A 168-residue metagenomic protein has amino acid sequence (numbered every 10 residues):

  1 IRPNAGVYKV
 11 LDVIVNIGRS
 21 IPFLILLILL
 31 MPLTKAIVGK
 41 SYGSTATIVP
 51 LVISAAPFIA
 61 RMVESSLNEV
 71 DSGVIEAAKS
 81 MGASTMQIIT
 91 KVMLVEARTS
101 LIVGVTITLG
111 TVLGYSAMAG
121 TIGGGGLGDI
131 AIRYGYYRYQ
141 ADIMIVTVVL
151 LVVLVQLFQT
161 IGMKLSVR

Functional and structural regions predicted by a protein language model:
I1-D12: Transmembrane-helix boundary motif in ABC transporter permease subunits
R19, F23, L27-F58, I143-V148: Loop-to-helix entry region at the N-terminal start of transmembrane alpha-helices in multi-pass membrane transporters
T45-V49, I53-I75, V105-L109, L113-A117 (+1 more regions): Membrane-embedded alpha-helices of multi-pass transport/permease systems
L67-A97, Y137: Short helix-to-coil transition segments within interhelical loops that connect adjacent transmembrane helices
T85-S116: Transmembrane alpha-helices
Y115-I145, V149-L150: Glycine-rich helix-loop "coupling/hinge" segments at transmembrane-helix boundaries in multipass transporters
I145-R168: C-terminal transmembrane helix and the adjacent membrane-cytosol boundary/short C-terminal tail of inner/organellar
